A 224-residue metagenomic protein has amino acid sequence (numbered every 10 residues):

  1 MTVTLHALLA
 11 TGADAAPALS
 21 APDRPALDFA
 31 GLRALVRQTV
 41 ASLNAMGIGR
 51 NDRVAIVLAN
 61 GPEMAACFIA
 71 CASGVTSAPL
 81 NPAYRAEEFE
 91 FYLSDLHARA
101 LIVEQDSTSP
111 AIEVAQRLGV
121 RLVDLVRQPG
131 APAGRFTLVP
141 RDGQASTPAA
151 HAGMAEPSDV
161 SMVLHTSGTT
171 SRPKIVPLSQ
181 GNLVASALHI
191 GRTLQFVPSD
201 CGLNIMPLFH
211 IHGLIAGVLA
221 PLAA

Functional and structural regions predicted by a protein language model:
L5-D28: AMP-dependent adenylate-forming
L8, G12, L32, V36-T39 (+6 more regions): Adenylate-forming
A15, P129-P132, D142-H165, R172 (+1 more regions): Conserved pre-ATP/AMP-binding loop-to-beta segment of ANL
D28-A30, M154, S161-L188: Conserved AMP-binding A3 loop
A41-E87, L96, Q105: Conserved AMP-binding/adenylate-forming
L58-G61, N81, F196, M206-H210: Conserved AMP-binding
A72, V184-C201, F209-A224: Conserved AMP-binding/adenylation subdomain of ANL enzymes
Y84-V114, P132-F136, S186-L203: Conserved ATP-dependent adenylate/AMP-binding module captured primarily in the ANL superfamily
